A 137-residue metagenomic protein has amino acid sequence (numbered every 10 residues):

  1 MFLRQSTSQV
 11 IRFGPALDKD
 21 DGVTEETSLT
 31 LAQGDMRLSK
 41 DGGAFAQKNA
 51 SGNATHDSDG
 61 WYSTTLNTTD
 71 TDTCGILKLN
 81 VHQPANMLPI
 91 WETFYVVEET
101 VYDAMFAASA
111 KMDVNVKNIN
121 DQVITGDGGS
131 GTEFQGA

Functional and structural regions predicted by a protein language model:
M1-A137: Polar, enzyme-active/binding microenvironments
